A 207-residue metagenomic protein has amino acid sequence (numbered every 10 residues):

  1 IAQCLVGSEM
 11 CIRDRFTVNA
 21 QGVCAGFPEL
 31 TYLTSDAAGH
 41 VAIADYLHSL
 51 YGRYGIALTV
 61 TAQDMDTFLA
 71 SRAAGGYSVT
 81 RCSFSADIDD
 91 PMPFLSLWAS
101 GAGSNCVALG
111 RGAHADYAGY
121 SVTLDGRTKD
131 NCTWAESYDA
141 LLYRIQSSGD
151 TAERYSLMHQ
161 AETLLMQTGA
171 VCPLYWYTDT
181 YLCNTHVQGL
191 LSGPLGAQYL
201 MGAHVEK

Functional and structural regions predicted by a protein language model:
I1-G7, C11-I12: Single conserved hydrophobic/aromatic residue that forms the stacking wall/gate of nucleotide- or nucleobase-binding
S8, R15-G26, S71-G75, S96-Y143 (+1 more regions): Short, solvent-exposed loop/beta-turn-alpha elements that line the ligand-binding surface or hinge of extracytoplasmic
S8-E9, G39-I43, L47-L50, D64 (+4 more regions): Stable alpha-helical elements in mature extracytoplasmic
R13-D87, T151, T178-D179: Ligand/substrate-recognition segments at binding pockets and active sites
T31-A37, V41, R144, S148-D150 (+4 more regions): Extended amphipathic secondary-structure runs
H48-I56, A73-Y77, S85, A99-G103 (+2 more regions): Sec-exported extracytoplasmic/periplasmic mature domains
I88-P91, C183: Short catalytic/ligand-binding loop motif for oxyanion handling, primarily in non-cytosolic enzymes, centered on
P93, D116, L164-M166: A short hydrophobic/aromatic micro-motif that marks alpha-helical segments and, especially, helix-coil
